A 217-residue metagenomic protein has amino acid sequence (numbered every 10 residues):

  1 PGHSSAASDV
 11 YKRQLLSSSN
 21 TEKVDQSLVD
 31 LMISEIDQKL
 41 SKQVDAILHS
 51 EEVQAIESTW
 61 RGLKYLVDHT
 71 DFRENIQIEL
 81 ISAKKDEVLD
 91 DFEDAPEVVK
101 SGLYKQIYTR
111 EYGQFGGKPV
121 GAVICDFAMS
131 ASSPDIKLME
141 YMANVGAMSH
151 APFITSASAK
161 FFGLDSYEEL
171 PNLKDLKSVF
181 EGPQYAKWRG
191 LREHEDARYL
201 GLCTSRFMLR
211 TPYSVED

Functional and structural regions predicted by a protein language model:
P1-A7, Y11: Single conserved hydrophobic/aromatic residue that forms the stacking wall/gate of nucleotide- or nucleobase-binding
H3, H49-S50, H69, H150 (+1 more regions): Histidine (H) residue identity feature
L16-A95: Extended assembly-interface regions of large multimeric machines
W60-E79, K85, L89-G117, P134-V145 (+1 more regions): Core mixed alpha/beta domains of very large multi-subunit molecular machines
Y112-D217: Extended, regular secondary-structure scaffolds
